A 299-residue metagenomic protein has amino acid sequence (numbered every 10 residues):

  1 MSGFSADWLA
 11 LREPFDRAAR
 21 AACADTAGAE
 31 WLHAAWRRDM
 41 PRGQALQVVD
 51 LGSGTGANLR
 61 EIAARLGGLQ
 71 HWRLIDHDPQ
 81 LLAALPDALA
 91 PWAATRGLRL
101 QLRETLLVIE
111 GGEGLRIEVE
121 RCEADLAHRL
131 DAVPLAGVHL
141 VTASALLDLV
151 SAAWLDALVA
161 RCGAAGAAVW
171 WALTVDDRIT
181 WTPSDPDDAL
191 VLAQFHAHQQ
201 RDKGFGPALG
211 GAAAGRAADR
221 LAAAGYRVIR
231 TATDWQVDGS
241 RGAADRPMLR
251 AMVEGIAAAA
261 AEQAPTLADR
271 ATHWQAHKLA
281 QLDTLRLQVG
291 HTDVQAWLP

Functional and structural regions predicted by a protein language model:
M1-G43, T55: Class I SAM-dependent methyltransferase Rossmann-like catalytic core, especially the SAM/SAH-binding loop
G52: Conserved S-adenosyl-L-methionine
G56-R60: Glycine-rich SAM-binding Motif I of class I
A64-R129: Class I SAM-dependent methyltransferase SAM/SAH-binding core
T142: A conserved beta-strand element that flanks and buttresses the S-adenosyl-L-methionine
L149-C162: A short, conserved alpha-helix within the catalytic core of class I
A167-T233: Conserved catalytic/acceptor-binding region of the Class I
I229-L282: C-terminal helical/coil "lid" or tail adjacent to the Rossmann-like core of SAM-dependent
